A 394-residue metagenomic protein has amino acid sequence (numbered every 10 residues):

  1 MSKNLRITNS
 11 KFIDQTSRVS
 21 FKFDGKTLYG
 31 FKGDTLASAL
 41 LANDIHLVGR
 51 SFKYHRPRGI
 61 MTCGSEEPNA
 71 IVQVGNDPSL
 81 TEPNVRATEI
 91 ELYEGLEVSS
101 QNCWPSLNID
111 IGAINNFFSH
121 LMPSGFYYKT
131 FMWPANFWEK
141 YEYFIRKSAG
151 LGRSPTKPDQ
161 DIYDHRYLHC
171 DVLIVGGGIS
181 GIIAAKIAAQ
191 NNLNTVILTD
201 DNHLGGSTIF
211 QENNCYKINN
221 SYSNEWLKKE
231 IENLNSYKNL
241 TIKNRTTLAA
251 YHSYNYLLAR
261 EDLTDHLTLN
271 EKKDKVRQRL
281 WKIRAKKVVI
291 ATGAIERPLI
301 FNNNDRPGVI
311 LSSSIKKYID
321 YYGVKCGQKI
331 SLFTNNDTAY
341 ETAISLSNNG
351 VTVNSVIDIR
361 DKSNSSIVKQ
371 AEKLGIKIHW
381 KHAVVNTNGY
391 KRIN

Functional and structural regions predicted by a protein language model:
M1-L151, R279: Signature of N-terminal electron-transfer/Fe-S-associated modules in redox systems
L40, V288, I393-N394: AMP-binding/adenylate-forming core of the ANL superfamily
H55-M61, L96-L173, E230-K329: FAD-binding core/adjacent interface of flavoenzyme oxidoreductases
R166-V196, T342-S347: N-terminal Rossmann-like FAD-binding beta1-loop-alpha1 element of flavoenzymes
I174, G178-S180, H203, A294-E296 (+1 more regions): Residue-level detector of alpha-helix initiation sites
Q190-I209, S355-D361: Glycine-rich FAD pyrophosphate-binding loop
N202-W226, L299-N303, S365-I367: Conserved N-terminal glycine-rich FAD pyrophosphate-binding loop of Rossmann-like flavoproteins
W226-E271, I283, Y340, S347-N394: A Rossmann-like FAD-binding core segment of flavoenzymes
